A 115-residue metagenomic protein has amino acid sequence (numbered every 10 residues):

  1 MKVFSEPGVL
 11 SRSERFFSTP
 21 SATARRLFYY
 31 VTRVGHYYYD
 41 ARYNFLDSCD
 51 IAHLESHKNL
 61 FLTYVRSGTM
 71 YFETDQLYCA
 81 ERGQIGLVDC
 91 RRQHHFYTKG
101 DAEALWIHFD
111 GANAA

Functional and structural regions predicted by a protein language model:
M1-Y78: Generic protein-terminus/edge-of-domain signal
G8, G35, G68, G83-G86 (+2 more regions): Residue-identity detector for glycine
R42-Y43, S48-C49, R82-G83, R91-Q93 (+1 more regions): Tight coil/turn sites that cap or link beta-strands
N59-L60, I85, A102-A104: Structural motif
F72, G86, H94-F96: Hydrophobic/aromatic residue at the end of a short beta strand that borders the catalytic acidic motif
T74-D89: Short acidic-glycine-tyrosine-enriched beta hairpin
L77, C90-N113: Ligand-binding loop in jelly-roll beta-barrel domains
